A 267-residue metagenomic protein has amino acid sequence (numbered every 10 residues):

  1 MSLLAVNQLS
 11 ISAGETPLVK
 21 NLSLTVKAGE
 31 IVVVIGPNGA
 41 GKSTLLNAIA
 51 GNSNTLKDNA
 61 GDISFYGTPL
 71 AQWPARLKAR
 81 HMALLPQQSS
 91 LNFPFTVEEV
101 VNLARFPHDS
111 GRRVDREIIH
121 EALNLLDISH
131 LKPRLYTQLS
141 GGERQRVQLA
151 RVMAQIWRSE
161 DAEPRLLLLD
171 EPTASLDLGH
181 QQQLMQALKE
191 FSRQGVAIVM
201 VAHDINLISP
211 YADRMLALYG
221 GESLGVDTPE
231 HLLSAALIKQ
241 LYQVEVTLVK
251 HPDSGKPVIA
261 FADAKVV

Functional and structural regions predicted by a protein language model:
I35-P37: The feature captures the beta-strand-to-loop junction immediately N-terminal to the Walker
G51, D58-P69: Conserved ABC transporter NBD signature motif
V114-K132: Conserved ABC ATPase "signature" region
L135-L139, E143: Conserved ABC ATPase signature
A202-H203: H-loop/switch region of ABC-family ATPase nucleotide-binding domains
M215-E230: H-loop (His-switch) and adjacent beta-strand-loop-beta switch element of ABC-type ATPase nucleotide-binding domains
A235, L241-V267: ABC ATPase nucleotide-binding domains
